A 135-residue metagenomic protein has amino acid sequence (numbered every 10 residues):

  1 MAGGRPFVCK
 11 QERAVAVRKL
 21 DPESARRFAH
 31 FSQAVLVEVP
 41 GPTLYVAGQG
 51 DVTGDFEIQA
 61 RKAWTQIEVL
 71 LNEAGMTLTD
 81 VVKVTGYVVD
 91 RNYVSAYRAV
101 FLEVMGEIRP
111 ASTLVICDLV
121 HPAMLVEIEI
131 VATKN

Functional and structural regions predicted by a protein language model:
G4-V82, V88-N135: N-terminal presequence-like segments and the immediate start of the first folded domain
